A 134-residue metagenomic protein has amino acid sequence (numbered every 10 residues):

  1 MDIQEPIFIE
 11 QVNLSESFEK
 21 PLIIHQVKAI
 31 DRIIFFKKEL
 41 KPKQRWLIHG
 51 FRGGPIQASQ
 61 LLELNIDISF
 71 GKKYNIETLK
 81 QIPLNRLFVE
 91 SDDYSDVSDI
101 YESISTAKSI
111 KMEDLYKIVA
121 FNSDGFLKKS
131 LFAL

Functional and structural regions predicted by a protein language model:
M1-L64, I110: Divalent metal-binding pocket/active-site signature
N13-F18, Y101-L134: Mid-to-C-terminal alpha-helical segments outside catalytic/metal-binding sites
S15, L61, L79, D92 (+1 more regions): Conserved, mostly hydrophobic/aromatic
Q26, G50, K72-Y74, D92-D93: Active-site metal-binding loops of divalent metal-dependent hydrolases
P42, L84-N85: Acidic, glycine-centered active-site loop in nucleotide-sugar glycosyltransferases
P55-L61, E77-I82, S98-I100: Short, charged, surface-exposed secondary-structure boundary motifs
N65-E77: His/Asp/Glu-enriched short active-site or ligand-binding loop at hydrolase and phosphoryl-transfer sites
N85-D96: Short acidic/histidine-rich active-site segments
